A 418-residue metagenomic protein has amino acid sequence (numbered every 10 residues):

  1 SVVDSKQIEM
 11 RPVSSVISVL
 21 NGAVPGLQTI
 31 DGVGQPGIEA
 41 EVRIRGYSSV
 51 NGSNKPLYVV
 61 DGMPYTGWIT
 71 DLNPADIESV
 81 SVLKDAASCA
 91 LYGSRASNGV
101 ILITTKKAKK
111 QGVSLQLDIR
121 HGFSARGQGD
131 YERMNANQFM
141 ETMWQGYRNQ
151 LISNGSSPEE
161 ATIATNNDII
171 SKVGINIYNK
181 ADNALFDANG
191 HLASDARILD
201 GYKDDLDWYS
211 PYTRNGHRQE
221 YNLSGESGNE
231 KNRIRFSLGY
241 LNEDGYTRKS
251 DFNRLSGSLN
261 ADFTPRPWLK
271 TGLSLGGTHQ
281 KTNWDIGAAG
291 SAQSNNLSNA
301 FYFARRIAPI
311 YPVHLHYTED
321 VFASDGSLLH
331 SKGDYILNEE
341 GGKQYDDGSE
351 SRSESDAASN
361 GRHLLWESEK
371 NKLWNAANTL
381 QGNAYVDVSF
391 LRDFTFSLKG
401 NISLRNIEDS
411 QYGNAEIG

Functional and structural regions predicted by a protein language model:
S1-S258, F263-G272, G276-T278, G290-S294 (+1 more regions): Short, small/polar-rich motifs associated with maturation and membrane association, primarily at protein termini
S1-V3, V80, I103, Q344-S355 (+3 more regions): Proteins with a high burden of low-complexity, intrinsically disordered sequence enriched in S/T/G/P/A and R, requiring
S15, N135-A136, H363, I407 (+1 more regions): Intrinsic-disorder/low-complexity, polar/charged segments
P25, R305-P309, R392: Proline-centered flexible-loop/turn and helix-kink motifs
G127-G129, N283, L365, E408: A short, polar/proline- and glycine-enriched secondary-structure boundary/capping micro-motif
H191, Y246-S256, D262, G276-S291 (+2 more regions): Small-side-chain secondary-structure face that scaffolds active or pore-lining regions
L206-W208, W366, Y412: Tryptophan-centered motif/residue detector
T278, W284-A377: Acidic/polar loop-and-plug regions of large Gram-negative outer-membrane beta-barrel proteins
